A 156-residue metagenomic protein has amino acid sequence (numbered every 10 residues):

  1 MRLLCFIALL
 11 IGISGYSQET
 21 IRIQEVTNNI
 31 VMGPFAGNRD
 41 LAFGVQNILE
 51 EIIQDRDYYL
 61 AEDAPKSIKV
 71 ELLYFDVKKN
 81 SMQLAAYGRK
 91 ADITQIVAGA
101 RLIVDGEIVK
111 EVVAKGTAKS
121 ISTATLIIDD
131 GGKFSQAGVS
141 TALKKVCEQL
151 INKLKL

Functional and structural regions predicted by a protein language model:
M1-L4: Positively charged n-region of N-terminal signal peptides that target proteins for export
I7-Y59, K78, V113-K115, L126 (+1 more regions): A structural "domain/chain start" motif
A36-N47, K90-I93, D129, K133-K145: Soluble non-cytosolic domains of exported or imported proteins
D57-E62, V104-K110, F134-V139, Q149-I151: Low-complexity, flexible helical/coil segments
A64-K115, K119-K133: Surface-exposed short loop/turn segments
I121-T123, S140, E148: Charged, amphipathic alpha-helical segments and their flanking helix caps
